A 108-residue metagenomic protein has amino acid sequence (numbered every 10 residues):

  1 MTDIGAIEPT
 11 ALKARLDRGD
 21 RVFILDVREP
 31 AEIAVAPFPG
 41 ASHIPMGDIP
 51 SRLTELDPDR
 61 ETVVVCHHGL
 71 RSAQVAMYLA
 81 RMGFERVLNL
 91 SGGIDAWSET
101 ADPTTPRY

Functional and structural regions predicted by a protein language model:
M1-F23, P30-E61, L70-Y108: Rhodanese-like catalytic fold shared by cysteine-dependent sulfurtransferases and DSP/PTP-type phosphatases
V65: Short, surface-exposed ligand- or partner-binding patches at beta-edge/loop junctions that are enriched in aromatics
